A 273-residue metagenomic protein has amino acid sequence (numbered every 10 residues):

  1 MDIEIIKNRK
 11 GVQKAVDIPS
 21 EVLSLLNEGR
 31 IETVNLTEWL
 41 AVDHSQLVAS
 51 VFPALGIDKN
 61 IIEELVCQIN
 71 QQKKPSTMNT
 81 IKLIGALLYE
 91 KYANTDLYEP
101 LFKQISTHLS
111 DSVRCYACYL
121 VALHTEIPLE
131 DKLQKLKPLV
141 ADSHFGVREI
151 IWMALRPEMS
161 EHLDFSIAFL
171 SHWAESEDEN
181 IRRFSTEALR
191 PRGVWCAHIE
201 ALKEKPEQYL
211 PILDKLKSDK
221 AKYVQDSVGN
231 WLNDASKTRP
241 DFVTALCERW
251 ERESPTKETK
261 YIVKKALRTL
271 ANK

Functional and structural regions predicted by a protein language model:
M1-K273: Surface-facing alpha-helical segments and adjacent helix-coil boundary elements at the starts of domains
